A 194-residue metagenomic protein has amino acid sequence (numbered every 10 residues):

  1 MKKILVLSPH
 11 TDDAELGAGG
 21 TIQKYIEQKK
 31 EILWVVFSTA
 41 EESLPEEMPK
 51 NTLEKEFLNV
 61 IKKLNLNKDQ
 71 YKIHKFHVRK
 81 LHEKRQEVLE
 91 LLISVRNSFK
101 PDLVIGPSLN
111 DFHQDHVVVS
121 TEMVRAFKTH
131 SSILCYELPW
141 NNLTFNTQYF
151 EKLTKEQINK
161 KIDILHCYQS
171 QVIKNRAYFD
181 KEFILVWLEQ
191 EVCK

Functional and structural regions predicted by a protein language model:
M1-S132, Q190-E191: Active-site beta-strand->loop->alpha-helix modules in alpha/beta enzyme cores, enriched in Gly/His/Asp(Glu)
K2, V60-K68, L103, H130-K194: The feature marks non-catalytic terminal segments
